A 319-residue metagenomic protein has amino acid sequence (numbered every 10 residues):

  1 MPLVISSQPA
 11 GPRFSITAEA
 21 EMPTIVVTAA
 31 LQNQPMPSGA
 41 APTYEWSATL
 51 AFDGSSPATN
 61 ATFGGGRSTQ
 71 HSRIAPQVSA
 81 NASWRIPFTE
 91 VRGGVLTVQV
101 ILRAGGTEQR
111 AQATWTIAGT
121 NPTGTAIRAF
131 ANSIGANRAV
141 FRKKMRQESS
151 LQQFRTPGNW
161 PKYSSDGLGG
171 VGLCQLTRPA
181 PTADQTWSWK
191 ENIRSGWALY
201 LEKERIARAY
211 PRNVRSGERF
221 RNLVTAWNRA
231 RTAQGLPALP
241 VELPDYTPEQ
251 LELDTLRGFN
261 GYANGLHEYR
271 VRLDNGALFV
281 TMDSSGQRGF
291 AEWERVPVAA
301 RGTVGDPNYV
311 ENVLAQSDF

Functional and structural regions predicted by a protein language model:
L3-A10, F52-I74: Long terminal regulatory regions of eukaryotic proteins
L3-Q8, F14-M36, V91-G93, I101-G105 (+2 more regions): Non-catalytic cell-wall polysaccharide-engagement segments
V26-G65: Extended low-complexity, serine/threonine- and proline-enriched intrinsically disordered segments
R67-N132: N-terminal export signals and maturation junctions of secreted/periplasmic proteins
Q109-F154, P211-V214: Export/targeting segments at the very N-terminus of extracytoplasmic proteins
S133-N137, D166-G169, T247-L251, V304: Extracellular/periplasmic catalytic domains that process cell-envelope and extracellular macromolecules
G135-N159, L176, G196-W197, D254-N260 (+1 more regions): Short, functionally critical alpha-helical segments immediately adjacent to catalytic or ligand/cofactor-binding
T156-T182: Short, surface-exposed glycine/acidic/tryptophan-bearing loops
